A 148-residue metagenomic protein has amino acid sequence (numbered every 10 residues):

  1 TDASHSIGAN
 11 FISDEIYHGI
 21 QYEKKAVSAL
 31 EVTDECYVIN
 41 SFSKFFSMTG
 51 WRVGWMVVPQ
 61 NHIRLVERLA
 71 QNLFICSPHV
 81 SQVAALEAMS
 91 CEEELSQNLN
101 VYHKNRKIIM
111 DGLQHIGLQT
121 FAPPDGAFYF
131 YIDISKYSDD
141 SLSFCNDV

Functional and structural regions predicted by a protein language model:
T1-V148: PLP-dependent class I/II
